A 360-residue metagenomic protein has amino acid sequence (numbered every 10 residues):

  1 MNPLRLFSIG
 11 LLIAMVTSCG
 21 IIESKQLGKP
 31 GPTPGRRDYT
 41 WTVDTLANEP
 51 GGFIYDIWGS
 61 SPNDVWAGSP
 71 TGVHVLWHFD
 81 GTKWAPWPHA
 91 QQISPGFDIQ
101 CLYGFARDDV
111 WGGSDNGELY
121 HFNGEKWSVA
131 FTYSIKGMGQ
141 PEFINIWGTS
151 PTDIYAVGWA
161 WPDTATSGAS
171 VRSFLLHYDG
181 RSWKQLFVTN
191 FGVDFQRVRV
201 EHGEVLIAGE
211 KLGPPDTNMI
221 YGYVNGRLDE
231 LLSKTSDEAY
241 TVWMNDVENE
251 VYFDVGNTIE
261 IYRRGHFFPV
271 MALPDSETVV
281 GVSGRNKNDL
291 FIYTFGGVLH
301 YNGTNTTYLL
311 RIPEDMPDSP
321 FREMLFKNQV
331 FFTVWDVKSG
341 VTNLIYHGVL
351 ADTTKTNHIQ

Functional and structural regions predicted by a protein language model:
M1-C19: Sec-dependent bacterial lipoprotein signal peptides
C19-Q360: Residue-level hotspots at or immediately adjacent to binding/recognition sites across diverse folds
